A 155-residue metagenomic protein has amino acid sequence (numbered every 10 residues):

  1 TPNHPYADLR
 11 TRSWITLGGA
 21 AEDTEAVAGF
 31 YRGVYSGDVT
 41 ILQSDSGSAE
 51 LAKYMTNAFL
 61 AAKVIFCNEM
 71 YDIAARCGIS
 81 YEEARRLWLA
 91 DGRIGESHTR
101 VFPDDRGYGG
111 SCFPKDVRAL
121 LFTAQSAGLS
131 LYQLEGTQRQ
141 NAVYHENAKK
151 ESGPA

Functional and structural regions predicted by a protein language model:
T1-K53, L120: Rossmann-fold dinucleotide-binding core
L17-A21, T56, L60-V64, G110: Short-chain dehydrogenase/reductase
S46-E50, A61-P154: Interdomain hinge/lid region at the active-site interface of Rossmann-like NAD(P)-dependent oxidoreductases
